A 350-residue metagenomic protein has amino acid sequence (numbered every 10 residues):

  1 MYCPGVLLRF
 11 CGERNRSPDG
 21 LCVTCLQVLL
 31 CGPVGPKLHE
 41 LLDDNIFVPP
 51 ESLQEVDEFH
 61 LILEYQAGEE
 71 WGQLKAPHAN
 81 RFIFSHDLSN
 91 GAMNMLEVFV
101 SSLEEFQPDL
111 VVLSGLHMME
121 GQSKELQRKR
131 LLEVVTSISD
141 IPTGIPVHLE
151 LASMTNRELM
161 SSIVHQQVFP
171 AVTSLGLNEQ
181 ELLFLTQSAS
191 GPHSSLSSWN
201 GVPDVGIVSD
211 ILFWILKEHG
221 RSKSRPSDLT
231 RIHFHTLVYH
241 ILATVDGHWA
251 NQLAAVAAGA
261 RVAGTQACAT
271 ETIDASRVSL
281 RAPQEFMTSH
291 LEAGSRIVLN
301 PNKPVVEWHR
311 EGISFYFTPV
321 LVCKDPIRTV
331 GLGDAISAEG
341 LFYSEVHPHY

Functional and structural regions predicted by a protein language model:
M1-A335, L341-Y350: Ribokinase/PfkB-type carbohydrate-kinase core domain
